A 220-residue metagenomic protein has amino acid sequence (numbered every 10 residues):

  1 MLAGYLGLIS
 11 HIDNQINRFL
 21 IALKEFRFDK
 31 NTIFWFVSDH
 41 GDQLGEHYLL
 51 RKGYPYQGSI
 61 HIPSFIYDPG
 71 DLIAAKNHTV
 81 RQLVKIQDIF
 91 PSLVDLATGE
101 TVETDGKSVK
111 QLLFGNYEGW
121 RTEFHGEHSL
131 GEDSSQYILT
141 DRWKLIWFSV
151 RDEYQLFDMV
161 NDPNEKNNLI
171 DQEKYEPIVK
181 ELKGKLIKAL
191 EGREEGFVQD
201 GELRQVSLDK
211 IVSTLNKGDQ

Functional and structural regions predicted by a protein language model:
M1-A3, D68-A75, P163-K166: Short glycine/proline-rich turn/loop motifs
M1-T32, K188-A189: A long, amphipathic alpha-helix that forms part of the scaffold/cap immediately adjacent to metal-dependent active
L2-H11, R51-I62, I73-P91, G99-S108 (+2 more regions): A short beta-strand-to-alpha-helix junction
I21-A75, K85: Histidine-centered active-site microenvironments of extracellular/periplasmic hydrolases and transferases
K30-W35, K76-Q136, Y175, V198-L203: Polar, surface-exposed loop/tail segments that function as active-site lids or cofactor/substrate-recognition elements
Q57, A75, G126-D171, V206-V212 (+1 more regions): C-terminal, low-complexity/hydrophilic appendages and adjacent surface loops of extracellular/periplasmic anionic
L169-Q220: Long, internal low-complexity/basic segments
